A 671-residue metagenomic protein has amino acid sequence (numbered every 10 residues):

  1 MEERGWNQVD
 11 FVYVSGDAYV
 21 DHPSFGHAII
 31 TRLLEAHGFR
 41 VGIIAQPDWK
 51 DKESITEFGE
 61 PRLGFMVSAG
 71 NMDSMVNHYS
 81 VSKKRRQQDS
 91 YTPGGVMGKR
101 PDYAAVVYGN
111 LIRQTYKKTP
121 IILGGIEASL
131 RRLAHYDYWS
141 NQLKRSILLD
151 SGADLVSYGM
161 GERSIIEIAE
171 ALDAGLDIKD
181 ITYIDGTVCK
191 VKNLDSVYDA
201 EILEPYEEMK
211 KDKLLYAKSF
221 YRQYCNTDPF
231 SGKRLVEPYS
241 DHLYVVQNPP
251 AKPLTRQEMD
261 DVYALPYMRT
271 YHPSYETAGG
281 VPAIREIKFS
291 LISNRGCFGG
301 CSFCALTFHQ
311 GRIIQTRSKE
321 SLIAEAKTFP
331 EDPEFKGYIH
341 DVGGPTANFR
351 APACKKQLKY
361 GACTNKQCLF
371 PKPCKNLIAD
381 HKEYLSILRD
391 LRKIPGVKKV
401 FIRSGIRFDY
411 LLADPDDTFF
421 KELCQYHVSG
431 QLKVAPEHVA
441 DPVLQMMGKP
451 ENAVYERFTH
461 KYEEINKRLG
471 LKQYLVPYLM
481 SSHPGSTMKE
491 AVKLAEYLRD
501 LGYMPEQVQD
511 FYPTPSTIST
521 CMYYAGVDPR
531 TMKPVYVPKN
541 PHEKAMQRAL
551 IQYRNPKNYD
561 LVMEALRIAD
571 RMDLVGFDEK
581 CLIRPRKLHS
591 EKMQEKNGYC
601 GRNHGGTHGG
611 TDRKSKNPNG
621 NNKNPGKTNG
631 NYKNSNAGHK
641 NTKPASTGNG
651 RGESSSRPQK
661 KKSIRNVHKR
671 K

Functional and structural regions predicted by a protein language model:
Y13, I44, D48-W49, T328-V476 (+1 more regions): Conserved SAM/AdoMet-binding glycine-rich loop
V14-D17, A278-A305, P330, Y338: N-terminal pre-triad scaffold of radical SAM enzymes
G26, A45-S240, Q247: Glycine-rich beta-alpha loop elements in corrinoid/cobalamin-binding modules across cobalamin-dependent enzymes
K50, K179-F230, H242, A251-L254 (+7 more regions): Terminal amphipathic helices with adjacent charged low-complexity linkers/tails
D73-S82, L130-R132, E162-E167, K192-D195 (+7 more regions): Flexible glycine/acidic-rich beta-alpha junction loops that bind and position SAM and/or redox cofactors in anaerobic
I147-G159, A549-M593, G598: Amphipathic alpha-helical packing elements
D154, V262, C297, L322 (+3 more regions): Conserved, mostly hydrophobic/aromatic
K592-M593, N597-K671: Intrinsically disordered, Lys/Arg-rich low-complexity segments
